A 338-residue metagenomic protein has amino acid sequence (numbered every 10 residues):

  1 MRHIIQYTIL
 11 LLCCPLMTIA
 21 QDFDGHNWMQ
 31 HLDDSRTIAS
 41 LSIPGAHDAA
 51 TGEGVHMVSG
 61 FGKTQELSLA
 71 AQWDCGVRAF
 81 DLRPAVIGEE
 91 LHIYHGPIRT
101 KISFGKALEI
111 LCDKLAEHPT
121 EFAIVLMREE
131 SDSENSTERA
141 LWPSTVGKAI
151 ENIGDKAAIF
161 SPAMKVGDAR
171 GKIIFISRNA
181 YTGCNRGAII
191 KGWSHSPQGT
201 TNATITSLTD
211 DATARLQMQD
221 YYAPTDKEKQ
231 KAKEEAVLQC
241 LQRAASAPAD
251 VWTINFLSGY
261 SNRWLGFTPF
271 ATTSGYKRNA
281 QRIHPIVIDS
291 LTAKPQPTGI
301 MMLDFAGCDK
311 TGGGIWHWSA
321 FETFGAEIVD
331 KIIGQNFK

Functional and structural regions predicted by a protein language model:
M1-Q21: Bacterial Sec-dependent N-terminal signal peptides
Q21-C75, G88-E117, F122, G183 (+1 more regions): Long, acidic (Asp/Glu-rich), low-complexity accessory segments flanking structured domains
G76-V86: Active-site beta-strand/loop microenvironment that shapes enzyme catalytic pockets
R83, V125, F175, M301: Conserved, mostly hydrophobic/aromatic
P84-I87, M127-E130, R178-A180, A306: An acidic- and aromatic-residue-enriched active-site/binding cleft used to recognize and process polar
E90-F104, D132-I153, K165-V166, R170-I173 (+1 more regions): Active-site periphery "cap/insert" segments of enzyme catalytic domains
P119-E134: Active-site groove signature of glycoside hydrolases
N152-P295: Surface-exposed substrate-engagement region within the catalytic domains of secreted or surface-exposed extracellular
